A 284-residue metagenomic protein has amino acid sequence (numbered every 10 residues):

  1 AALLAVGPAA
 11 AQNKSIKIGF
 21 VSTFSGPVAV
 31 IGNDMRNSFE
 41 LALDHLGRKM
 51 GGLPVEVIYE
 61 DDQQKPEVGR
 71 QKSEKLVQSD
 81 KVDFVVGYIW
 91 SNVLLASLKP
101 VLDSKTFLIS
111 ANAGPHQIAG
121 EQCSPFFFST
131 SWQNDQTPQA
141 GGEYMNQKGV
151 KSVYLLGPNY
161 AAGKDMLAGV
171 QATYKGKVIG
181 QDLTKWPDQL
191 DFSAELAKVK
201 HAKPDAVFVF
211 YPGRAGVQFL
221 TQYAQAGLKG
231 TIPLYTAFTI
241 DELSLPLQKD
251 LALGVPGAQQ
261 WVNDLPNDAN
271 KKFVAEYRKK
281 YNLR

Functional and structural regions predicted by a protein language model:
A1-K17, R48: Short, low-complexity disordered leader/linker segments with a strong preference for bacterial N-terminal type II
S15, V30-M35, H45-I118, T130 (+3 more regions): Beta-alpha junction/loop-to-helix N-cap segments that form part of ligand/metal-binding clefts
K17-V21, E56-Y59, D83-Y88, T106-N112 (+6 more regions): Structural recognition of the beta-strand scaffold that forms the well-ordered cores of secreted hydrolase catalytic
G19-E40, E60-E67, I89-N92, L156-K164 (+3 more regions): Extracytoplasmic "Venus flytrap"
L46-G52, S104-T106, Y174-V178, A224-T231 (+1 more regions): Short helix-capping segments at alpha-helix termini
G51-D61, D80-D83, G176-Q181, K203-A206 (+2 more regions): A local structural motif
Q71, Q78, H116-A119, S124-A226 (+1 more regions): Extracellular/periplasmic Venus flytrap/periplasmic-binding protein
Q222-R284: Extracellular/periplasmic periplasmic-binding protein-like sensory domains
